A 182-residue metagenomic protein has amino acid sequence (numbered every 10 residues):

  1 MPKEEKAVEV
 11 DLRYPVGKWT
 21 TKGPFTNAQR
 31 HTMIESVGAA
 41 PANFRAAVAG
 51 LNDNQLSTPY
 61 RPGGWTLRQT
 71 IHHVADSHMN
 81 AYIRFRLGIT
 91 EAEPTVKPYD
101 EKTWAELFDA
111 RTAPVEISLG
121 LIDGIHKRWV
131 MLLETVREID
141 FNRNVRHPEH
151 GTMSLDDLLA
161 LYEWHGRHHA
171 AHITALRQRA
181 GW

Functional and structural regions predicted by a protein language model:
M1-T20, S57-T103, K127-M131, E138 (+1 more regions): Short, contiguous alpha-helical
D11-S36: Secretory/endomembrane lumenal or extracellular ectodomains immediately following the signal peptide
K22-Q29, L107-P114, H150-S154: Short amphipathic alpha-helical segments at helix-loop
N27, N43, N52-N54, N80 (+1 more regions): Detector for Asparagine
A28-T32, Q69, I83, A113-I117 (+1 more regions): Positions in alpha-helical segments
R30, E35-P41, R45-A47, T103-N142 (+1 more regions): Acidic/histidine-rich alpha-helical segments that form the ligand environment of transition-metal centers
V37-W65: A glycine-rich, hydrophobic loop/mini-helix early in the fold
